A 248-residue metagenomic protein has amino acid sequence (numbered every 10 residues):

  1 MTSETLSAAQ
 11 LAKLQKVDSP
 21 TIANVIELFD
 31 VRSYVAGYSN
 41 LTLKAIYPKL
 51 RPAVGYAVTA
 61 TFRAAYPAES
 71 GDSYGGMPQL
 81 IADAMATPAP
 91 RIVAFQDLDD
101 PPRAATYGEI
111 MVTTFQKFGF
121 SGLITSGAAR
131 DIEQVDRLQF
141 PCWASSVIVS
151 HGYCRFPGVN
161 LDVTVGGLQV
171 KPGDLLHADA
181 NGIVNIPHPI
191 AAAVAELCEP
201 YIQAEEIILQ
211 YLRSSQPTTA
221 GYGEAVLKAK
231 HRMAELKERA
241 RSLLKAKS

Functional and structural regions predicted by a protein language model:
M1-S73, M77-A86, E206, Q210-K228: Intrinsically disordered, low-complexity regions enriched in acidic/Ser/Thr/Pro/Gln residues
Q15-I22, A53, A104, G108 (+4 more regions): Generic structural signal for well-ordered, non-membrane alpha-helical segments in soluble metabolic enzymes
I26, F115, D174-L176: Buried hydrophobic positions in well-ordered alpha/beta secondary-structure cores of metabolic enzymes
V35-Y38, F62, A94-Q96, L123-G127 (+2 more regions): General beta-strand structural signal in soluble alpha/beta enzymes
D83-S126: Extracellular/luminal Protease-associated
T125-S126, I132-A178, I183: A contiguous pocket-lining binding segment that forms or flanks enzyme active sites
H177-Q216: A hydrophobic, small-residue-rich beta->alpha segment in the mid-to-C-terminal subdomain of diverse proteins
S215-S248: Acidic/histidine-enriched, glycine/proline-rich intrinsically disordered or flexible terminal extensions
